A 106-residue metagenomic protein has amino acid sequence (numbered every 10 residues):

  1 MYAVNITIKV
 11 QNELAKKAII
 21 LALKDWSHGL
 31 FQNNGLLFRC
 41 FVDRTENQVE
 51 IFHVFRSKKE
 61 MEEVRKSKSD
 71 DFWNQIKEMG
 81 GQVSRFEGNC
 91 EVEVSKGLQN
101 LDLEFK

Functional and structural regions predicted by a protein language model:
M1-V49, V54-D70, E78-K106: Short S/T/G/P-rich N-terminal loop/turn motif that feeds into the first structured element of a domain
